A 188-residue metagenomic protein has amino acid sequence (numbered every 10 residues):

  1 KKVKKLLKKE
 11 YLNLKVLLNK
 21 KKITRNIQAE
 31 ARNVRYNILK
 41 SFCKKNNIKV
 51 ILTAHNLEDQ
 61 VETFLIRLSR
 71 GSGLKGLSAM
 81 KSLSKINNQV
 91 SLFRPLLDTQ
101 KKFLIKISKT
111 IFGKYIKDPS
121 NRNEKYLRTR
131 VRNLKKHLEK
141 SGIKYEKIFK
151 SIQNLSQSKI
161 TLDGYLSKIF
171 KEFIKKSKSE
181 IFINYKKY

Functional and structural regions predicted by a protein language model:
K1-L134: Core alpha/beta nucleotide-donor-binding catalytic domains of modification enzymes
N19-K21, V34, S84-Q89, N133 (+2 more regions): AMP-forming adenylation/ATP pyrophosphatase catalytic core
I27, Q100-F103, E146, I181-Y188: General structural signal for secondary-structure boundaries
N121-T129, E146-Q157: Internal, active-site/partner-interface "lid" segment
